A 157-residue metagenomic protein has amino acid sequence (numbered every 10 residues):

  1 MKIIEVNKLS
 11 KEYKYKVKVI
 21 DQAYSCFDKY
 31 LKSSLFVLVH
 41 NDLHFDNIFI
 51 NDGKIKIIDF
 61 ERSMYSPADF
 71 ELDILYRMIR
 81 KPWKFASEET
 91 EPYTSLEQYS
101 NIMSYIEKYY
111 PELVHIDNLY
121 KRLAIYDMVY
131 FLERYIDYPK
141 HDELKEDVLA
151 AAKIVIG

Functional and structural regions predicted by a protein language model:
M1-N41: An alpha-helical support segment within catalytic cores of ATP-dependent transferases
S10-K14, L113-V114, D142-E146: Structural helix-adjacent loops and short alpha-helical linkers that scaffold large soluble proteins
D21, Y99-M103, E107, L149-K153: Hydrophobic core segments within long, regular secondary-structure runs in both alpha- and beta-rich folds
Y24-F70: Active-site acidic catalytic loop and adjacent metal/ATP-binding pocket of ATP-dependent phosphoryl transfer enzymes
D46, L123-Y130: Aromatic- and histidine-enriched alpha-helix N-cap/loop-to-helix transition segments that scaffold the rims
F70-L113, D127-E143: Active-site activation/catalytic loop segments of kinase-like enzymes and analogous catalytic loops in related
L113-L123: Short, surface-exposed acidic
H141, K145-G157: Regulatory N- and C-terminal appendages and interdomain linkers associated with kinase/kinase-like NTP transferase
